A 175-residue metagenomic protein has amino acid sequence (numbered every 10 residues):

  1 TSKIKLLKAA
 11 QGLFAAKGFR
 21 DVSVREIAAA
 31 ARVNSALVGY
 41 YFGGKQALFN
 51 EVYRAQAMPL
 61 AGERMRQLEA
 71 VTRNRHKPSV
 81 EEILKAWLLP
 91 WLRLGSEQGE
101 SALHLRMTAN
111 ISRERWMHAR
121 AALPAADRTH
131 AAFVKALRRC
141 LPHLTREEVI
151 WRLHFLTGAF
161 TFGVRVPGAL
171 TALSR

Functional and structural regions predicted by a protein language model:
K5, L13-A47, E51-A55: Helix-turn-helix
M65-H104, L153: Hydrophobic alpha-helical connector segments
E82, E100-H104, R115-L141: Amphipathic alpha-helical packing segments from all-alpha helical-bundle domains
S112-M117, F160-R165: Short alpha-helix boundary/capping elements
L141-T157: All-alpha amphipathic helical-bundle segments outside canonical DNA-binding/catalytic cores that form hydrophobic
R165-L173: Transmembrane alpha-helical segments of integral membrane proteins
